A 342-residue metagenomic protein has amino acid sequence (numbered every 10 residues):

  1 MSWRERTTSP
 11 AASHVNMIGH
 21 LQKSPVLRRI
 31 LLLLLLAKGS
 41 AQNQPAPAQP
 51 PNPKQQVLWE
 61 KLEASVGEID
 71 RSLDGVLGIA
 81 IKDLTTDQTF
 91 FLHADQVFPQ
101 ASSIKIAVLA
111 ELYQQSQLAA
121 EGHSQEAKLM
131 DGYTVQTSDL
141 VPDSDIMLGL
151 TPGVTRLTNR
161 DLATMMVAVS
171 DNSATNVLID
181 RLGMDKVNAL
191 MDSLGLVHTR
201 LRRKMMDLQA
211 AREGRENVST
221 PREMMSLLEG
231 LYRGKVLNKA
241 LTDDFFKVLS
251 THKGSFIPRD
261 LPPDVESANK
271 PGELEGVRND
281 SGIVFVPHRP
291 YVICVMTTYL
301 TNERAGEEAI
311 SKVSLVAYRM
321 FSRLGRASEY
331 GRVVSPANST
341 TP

Functional and structural regions predicted by a protein language model:
L32-Q42: Hydrophobic h-region of N-terminal signal peptides that target proteins for export in Gram-negative bacteria
N43-I69, R181-G183, S226-S255, P262 (+2 more regions): Structured C-terminal helix/loop/strand segments within mature extracytoplasmic catalytic/sensor domains
K61-A94: A short, well-structured edge-of-sheet supersecondary motif
V76, T155, T175-R233: Mid-domain, small-residue-enriched loop/turn segments at the edges of structured enzyme/sensor domains
L84-T85, E126-I146, L182-G183, V248 (+1 more regions): Acidic helix-start/capping segments at beta-turn-to-alpha-helix junctions
D87, P99-Y133, M166, I293: Active-site SXXK
S138-N176: Conserved catalytic neighborhood of penicillin-recognizing serine enzymes
